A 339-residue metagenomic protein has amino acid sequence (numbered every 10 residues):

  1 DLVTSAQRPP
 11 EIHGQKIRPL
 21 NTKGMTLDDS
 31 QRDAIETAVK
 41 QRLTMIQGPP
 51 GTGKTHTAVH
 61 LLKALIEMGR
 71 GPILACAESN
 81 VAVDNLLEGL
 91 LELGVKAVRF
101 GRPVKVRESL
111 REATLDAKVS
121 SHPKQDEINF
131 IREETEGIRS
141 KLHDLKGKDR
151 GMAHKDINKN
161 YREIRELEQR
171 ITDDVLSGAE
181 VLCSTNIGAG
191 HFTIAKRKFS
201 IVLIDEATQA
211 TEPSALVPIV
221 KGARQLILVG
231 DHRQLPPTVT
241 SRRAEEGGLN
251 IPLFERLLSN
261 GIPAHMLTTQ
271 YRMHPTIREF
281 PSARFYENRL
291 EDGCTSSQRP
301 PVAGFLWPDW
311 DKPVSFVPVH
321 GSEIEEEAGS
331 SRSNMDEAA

Functional and structural regions predicted by a protein language model:
D1-D33, A117-H122, A328-G329: Pre-P-loop entry segment of helicase/translocase ATPase cores
T4-Q7, Q15-R18, K63, G69-P72 (+4 more regions): Conserved P-loop NTPase motor core of helicases/translocases
G24-R42, T57, S184, M335-D336: N-terminal pre-P-loop "Q-motif" helix
S30, K40-I46, R70-G71, E180: Pre-Walker A (Motif I) flank of P-loop NTPase domains
G48, R102, E206: The Walker A (P-loop) glycine that initiates the GxxxxGKT/S ATP-binding motif of P-loop NTPases
G51: Walker A (P-loop) phosphate-binding loop of P-loop NTPases
T55-K63: Motif I (Walker A/P-loop) of helicase-class P-loop NTPases
M68-G71, S79, L93, D173 (+1 more regions): Conserved helicase motor core of SF1/SF2 NTP-dependent helicases
